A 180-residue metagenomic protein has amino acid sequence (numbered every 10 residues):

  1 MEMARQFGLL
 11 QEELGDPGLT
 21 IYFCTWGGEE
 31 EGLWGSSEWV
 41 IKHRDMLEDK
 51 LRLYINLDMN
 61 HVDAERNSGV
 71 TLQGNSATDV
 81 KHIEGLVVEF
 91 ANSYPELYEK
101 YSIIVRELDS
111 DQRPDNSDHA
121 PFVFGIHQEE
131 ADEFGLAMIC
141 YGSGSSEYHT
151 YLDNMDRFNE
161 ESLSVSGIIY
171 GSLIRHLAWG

Functional and structural regions predicted by a protein language model:
M1, L33-S36, H119, L163 (+1 more regions): Short alpha-helical patches at coil-to-helix transitions and adjacent helical residues in well-structured domains
M1-W34, Y170: Alpha-helical metal-binding/catalytic segments enriched in His/Glu/Asp
E2, H82-E89, I168-S172: Long, highly charged amphipathic alpha-helices
M3-L10, K42, F90-S93, G125 (+1 more regions): Generic, well-ordered alpha-helical scaffold segments in large soluble proteins
R5, L9, L19-I21, S145-G180: His/Asp/Glu-rich mid-to-C-terminal helical/loop segments that flank catalytic regions of hydrolases
Q6-L19, D45-K50, E129, G180: Secondary-structure transition/capping motifs at alpha-helix termini and the adjoining loop/turn into the next element
W26-C140, S146: Metal-dependent peptidase/peptidase-like ectodomains
